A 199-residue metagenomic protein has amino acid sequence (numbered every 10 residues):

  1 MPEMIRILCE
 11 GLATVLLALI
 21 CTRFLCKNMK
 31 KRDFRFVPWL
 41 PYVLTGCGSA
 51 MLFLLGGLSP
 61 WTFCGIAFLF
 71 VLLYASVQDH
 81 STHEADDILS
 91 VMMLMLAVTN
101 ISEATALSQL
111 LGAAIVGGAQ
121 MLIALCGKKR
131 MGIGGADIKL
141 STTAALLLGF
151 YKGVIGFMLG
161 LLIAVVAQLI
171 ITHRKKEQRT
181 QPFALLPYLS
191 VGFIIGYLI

Functional and structural regions predicted by a protein language model:
M1-I199: A membrane-topology feature that recognizes alpha-helical transmembrane segments and their immediate juxtamembrane
